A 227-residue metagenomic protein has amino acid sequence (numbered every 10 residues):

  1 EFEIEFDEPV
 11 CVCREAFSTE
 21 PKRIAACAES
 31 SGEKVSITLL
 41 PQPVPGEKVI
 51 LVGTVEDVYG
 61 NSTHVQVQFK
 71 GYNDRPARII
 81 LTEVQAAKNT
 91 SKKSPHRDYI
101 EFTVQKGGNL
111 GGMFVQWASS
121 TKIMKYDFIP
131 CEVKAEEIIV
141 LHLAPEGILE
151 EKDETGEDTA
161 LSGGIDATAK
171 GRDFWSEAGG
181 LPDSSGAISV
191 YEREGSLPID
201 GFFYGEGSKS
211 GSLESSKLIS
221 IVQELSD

Functional and structural regions predicted by a protein language model:
E1, T63-S120, E177-S184, P198-S208: A structural motif detector for short, solvent-exposed N-terminal "entry" segments of globular domains
F2-C27, M113-V115: Short, surface-exposed alpha-helix to beta-strand junction/turn motifs within ectodomains of secreted and cell-envelope
S30-G32, S36-G46, P130, A135-D227: Solvent-exposed beta-edge/loop recognition patches
G46-T54: Contiguous beta-strand segments of beta-sheet-rich domains
V55-S62: Short, solvent-exposed loop/turn segments at the edges of extracellular beta-sandwich modules
K122-I129: Short alpha-helix capping/helix-loop boundary micro-motifs
